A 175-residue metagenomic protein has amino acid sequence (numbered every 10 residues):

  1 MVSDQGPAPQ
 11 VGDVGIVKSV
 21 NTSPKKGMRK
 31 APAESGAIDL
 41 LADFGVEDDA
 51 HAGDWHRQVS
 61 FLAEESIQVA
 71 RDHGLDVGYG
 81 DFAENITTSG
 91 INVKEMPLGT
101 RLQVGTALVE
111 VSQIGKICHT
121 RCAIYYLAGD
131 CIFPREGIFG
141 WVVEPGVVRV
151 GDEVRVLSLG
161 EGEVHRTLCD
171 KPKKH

Functional and structural regions predicted by a protein language model:
M1-K116, V147, L157-H175: Electropositive, beta-rich accessory/interaction domains or terminal extensions that provide binding surfaces
L75-N85, C122-G137: Short, basic/aromatic beta-hairpin or loop at an interaction surface
T120-I124, R166-T167: A short, polar/proline- and glycine-enriched secondary-structure boundary/capping micro-motif
Y125-V148, D152, E161: Surface-exposed, gly/pro-biased binding rims or lids
